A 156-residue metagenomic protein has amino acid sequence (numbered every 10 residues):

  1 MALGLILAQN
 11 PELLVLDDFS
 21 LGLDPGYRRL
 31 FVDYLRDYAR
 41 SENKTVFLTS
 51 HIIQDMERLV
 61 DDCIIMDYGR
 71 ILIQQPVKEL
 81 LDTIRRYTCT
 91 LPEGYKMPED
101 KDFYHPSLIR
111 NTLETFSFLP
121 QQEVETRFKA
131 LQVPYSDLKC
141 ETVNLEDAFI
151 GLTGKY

Functional and structural regions predicted by a protein language model:
L3: Hydrophobic anchor residue at the start of the ABC signature
N10: Conserved catalytic motifs of ABC-family nucleotide-binding domains
L14-D18: Catalytic Walker B motif of ABC-type/P-loop ATPase nucleotide-binding domains
S20-L21, I53: Short loop immediately C-terminal to the Walker-B catalytic DE motif in ABC-type ATPase nucleotide-binding domains
P25-Y27: Helix N-cap at the start of a conserved alpha-helix in ABC-type nucleotide-binding domains
V32-L119: ABC transporter nucleotide-binding domain
F116-Y156: C-terminal coupling/interaction segments
